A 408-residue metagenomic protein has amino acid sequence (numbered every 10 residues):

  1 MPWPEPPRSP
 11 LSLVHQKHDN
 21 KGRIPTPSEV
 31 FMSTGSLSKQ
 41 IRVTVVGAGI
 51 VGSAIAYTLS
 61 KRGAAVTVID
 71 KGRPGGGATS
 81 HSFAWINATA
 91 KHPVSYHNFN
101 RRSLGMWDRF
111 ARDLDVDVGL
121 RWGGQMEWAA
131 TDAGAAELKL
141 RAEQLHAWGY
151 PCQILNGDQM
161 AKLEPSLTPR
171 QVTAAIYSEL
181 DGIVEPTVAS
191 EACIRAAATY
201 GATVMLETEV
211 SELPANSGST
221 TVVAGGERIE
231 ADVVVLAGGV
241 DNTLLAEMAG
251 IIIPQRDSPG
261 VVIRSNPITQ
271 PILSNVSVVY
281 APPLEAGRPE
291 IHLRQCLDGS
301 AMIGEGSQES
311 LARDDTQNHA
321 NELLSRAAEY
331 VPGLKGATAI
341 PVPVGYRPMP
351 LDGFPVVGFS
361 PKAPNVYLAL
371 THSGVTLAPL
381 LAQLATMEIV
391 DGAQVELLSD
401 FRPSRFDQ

Functional and structural regions predicted by a protein language model:
I41-T67: N-terminal Rossmann-like FAD-binding beta1-loop-alpha1 element of flavoenzymes
T44-V46, I229-D241, A382: Short hydrophobic core segments
Y57-K61, I86, D117-L120, V233 (+1 more regions): Active-site substrate-recognition segment that forms the wall of the catalytic cavity or substrate channel
K61-S80: Glycine-rich FAD pyrophosphate-binding loop
F83-L163, E290, A312, N318 (+1 more regions): Dinucleotide-binding Rossmann-like beta1-alpha1 core, especially the glycine-rich loop that anchors the ADP
V118-E127, R141, I154-G157, A161-Y200 (+3 more regions): Helix-loop-beta segment of a Rossmann-like dinucleotide-binding subdomain
Y177-E230: Helical element adjacent to the flavin cofactor pocket in flavoenzyme catalytic cores
P186, E322, A328-Q408: C-terminal catalytic lobe of FAD-dependent flavoproteins
